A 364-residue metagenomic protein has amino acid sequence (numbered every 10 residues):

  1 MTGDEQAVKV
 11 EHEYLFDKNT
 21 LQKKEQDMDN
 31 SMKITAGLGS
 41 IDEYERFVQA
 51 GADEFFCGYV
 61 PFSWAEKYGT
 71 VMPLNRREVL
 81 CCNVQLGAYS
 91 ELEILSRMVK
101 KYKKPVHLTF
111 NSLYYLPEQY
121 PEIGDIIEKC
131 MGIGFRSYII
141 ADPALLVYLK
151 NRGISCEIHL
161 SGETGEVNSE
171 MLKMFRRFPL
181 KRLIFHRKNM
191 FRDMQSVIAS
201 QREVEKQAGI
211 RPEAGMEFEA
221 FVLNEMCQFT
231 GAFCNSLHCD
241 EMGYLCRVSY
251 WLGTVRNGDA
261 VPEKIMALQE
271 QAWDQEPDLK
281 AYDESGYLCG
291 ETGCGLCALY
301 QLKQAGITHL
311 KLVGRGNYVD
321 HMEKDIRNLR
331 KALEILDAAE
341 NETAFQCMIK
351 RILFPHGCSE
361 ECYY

Functional and structural regions predicted by a protein language model:
Y14-N19: Intrinsic-disorder-associated, low-complexity terminal segments enriched in Asp/Asn/His/Tyr and depleted of Lys/Arg
E25-E166, E170, N189-K311, R315-Y364: Active-site pocket-lining/capping segments in soluble small-molecule metabolic enzymes
P179-L180: As written
H186: Basic (Lys/Arg-enriched) interaction patch that binds polyanionic ligands
